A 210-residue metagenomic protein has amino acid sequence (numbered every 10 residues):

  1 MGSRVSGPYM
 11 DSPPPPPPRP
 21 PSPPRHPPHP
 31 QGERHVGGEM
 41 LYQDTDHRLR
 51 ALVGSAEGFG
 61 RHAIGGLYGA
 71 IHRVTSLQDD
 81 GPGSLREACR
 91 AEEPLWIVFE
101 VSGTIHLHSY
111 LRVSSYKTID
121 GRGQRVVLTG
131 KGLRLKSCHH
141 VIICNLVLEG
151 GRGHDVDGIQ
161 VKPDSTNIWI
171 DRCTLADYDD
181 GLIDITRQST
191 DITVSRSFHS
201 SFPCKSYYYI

Functional and structural regions predicted by a protein language model:
M1-W96, H106: Extracellular "leader-to-stem" segments immediately downstream of a signal peptide or signal-anchor in secreted/lumenal
G69-I71, V156, D180: Short, solvent-exposed beta-strand edge segments and adjacent coil->beta transition regions
Q78, S102-T104, Q124-R125: Acidic glycine-/aspartate-rich tracts in secreted/extracellular proteins
R86-E93, T104-T118, V127-C144, G150-D164 (+1 more regions): Extracellular beta-strand-rich solenoid/capping regions of secreted or surface-exposed proteins that bind or remodel
Y116, G121-R122, H139-G150, D164-D179 (+1 more regions): Right-handed parallel beta-helix
